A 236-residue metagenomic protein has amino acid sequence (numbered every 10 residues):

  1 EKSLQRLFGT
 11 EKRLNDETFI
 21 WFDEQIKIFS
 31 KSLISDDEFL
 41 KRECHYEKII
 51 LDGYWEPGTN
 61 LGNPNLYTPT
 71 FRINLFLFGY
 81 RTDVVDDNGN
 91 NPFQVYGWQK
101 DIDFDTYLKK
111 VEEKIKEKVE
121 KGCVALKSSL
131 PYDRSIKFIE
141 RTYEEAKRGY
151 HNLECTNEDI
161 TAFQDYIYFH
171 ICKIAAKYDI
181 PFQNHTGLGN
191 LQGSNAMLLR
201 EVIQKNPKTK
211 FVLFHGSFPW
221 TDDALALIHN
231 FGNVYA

Functional and structural regions predicted by a protein language model:
E1-I160, Q164, Y168-I171: Metal-cofactor-binding active-site regions of metalloenzymes
S135, G149-A236: Catalytic pocket-lining loop regions of alpha/beta-barrel enzymes, especially the amidohydrolase/enolase/GH5 lineages
